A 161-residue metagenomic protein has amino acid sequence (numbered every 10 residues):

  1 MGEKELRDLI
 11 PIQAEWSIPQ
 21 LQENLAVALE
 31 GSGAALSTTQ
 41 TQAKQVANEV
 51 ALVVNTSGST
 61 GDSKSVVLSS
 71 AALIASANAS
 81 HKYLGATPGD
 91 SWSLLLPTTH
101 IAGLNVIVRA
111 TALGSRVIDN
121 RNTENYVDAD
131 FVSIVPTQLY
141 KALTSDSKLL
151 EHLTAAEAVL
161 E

Functional and structural regions predicted by a protein language model:
M1-L6, Q20-L29, S80-H81, T99-L113: Hydrophobic alpha-helical segments in the ANL/AMP-binding
M1-Q40, E151: Structural core segment of the AMP-binding/adenylate-forming
L29, S70-A75, S93-S145: AMP-binding/adenylate-forming
L36-V54, P88-S91: Conserved pre-ATP/AMP-binding loop-to-beta segment of ANL
N48-N78, G85: Conserved AMP-binding A3 loop
K82-T87, L150: Glycine-rich helix-loop-beta junction characteristic of Rossmann-like nucleotide cofactor-binding loops
S145-E161: Gly/Ser/Thr-rich phosphate-binding loop
